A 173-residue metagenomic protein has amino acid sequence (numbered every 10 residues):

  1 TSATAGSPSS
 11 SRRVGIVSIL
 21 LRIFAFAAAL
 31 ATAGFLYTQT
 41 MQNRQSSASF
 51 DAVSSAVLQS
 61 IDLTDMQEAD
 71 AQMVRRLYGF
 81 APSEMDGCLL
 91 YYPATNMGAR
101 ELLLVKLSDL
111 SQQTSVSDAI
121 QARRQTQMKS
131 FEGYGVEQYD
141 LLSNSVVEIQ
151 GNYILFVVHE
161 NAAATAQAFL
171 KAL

Functional and structural regions predicted by a protein language model:
T1-E101, L107-L173: Soluble, non-membrane globular domain cores that form compact, hydrophobic packing and curved binding surfaces
